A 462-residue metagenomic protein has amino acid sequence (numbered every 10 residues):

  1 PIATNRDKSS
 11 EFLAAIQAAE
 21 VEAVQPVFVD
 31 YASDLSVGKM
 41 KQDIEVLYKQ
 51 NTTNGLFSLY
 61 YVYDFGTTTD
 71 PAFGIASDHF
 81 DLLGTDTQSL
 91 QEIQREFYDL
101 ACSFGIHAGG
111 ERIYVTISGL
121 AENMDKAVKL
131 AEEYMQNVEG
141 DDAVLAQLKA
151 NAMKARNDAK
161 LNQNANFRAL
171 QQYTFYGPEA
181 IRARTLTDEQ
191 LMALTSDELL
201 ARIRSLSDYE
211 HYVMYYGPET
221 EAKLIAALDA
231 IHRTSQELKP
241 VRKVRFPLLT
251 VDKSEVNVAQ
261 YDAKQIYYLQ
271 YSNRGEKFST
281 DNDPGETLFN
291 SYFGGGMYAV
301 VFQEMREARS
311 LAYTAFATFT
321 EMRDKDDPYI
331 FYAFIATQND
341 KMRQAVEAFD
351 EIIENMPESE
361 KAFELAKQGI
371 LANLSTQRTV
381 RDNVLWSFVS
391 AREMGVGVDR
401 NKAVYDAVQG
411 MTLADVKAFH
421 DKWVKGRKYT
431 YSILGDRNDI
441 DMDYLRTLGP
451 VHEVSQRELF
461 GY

Functional and structural regions predicted by a protein language model:
P1, T53-D81, T85-N137, Q147-N157 (+6 more regions): M16 family metallopeptidases and their MPP-like homologs
P1-E96, L100, T116, K129 (+4 more regions): His/Glu-rich zincin catalytic helix
T185, L194-L200: Append "and occasionally in soluble cytosolic enzymes with long acidic Gly/Pro-rich linkers
E198, G410-D421: A short, acidic, amphipathic alpha-helical segment used as a generic capping/interface helix at domain edges
